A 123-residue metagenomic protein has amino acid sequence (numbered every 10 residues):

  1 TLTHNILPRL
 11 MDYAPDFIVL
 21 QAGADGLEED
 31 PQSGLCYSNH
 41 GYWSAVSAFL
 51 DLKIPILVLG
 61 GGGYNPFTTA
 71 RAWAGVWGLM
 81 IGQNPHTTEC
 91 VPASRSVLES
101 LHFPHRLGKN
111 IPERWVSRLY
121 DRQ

Functional and structural regions predicted by a protein language model:
T1-Q123: A general "terminal functional-core" signal
